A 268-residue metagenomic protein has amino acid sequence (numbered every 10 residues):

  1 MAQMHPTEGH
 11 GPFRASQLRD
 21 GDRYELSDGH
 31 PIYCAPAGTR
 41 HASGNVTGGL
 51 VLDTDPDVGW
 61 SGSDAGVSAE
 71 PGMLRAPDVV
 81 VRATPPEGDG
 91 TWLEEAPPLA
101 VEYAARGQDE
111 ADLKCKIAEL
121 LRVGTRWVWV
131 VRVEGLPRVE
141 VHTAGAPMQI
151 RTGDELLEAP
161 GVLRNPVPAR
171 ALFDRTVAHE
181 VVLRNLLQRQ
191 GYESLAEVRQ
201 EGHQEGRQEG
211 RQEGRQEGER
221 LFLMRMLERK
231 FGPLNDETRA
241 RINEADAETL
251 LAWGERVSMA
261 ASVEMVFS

Functional and structural regions predicted by a protein language model:
M1-I32: Polyampholytic, low-complexity intrinsically disordered segments
G11-P12, D20, C34, K114 (+1 more regions): Short, charged alpha-helical interaction segments and adjacent helix-coil junctions
D22, R75-P77, P137: Change "...and in nucleic-acid phosphodiester-cleaving endonucleases..." to "...and in nucleic-acid processing enzymes
G29, G48, P77-V81, P97-A105 (+7 more regions): Conserved catalytic cores of phosphodiester-cleaving nucleases, focusing on short active-site segments
A35-K114: Glycine/small-residue-rich phosphate/adenosyl-binding loop
A65, V131-G135, G254: Short secondary-structure boundary segments
L113, R122-Q149: Nucleic-acid nuclease catalytic cores
